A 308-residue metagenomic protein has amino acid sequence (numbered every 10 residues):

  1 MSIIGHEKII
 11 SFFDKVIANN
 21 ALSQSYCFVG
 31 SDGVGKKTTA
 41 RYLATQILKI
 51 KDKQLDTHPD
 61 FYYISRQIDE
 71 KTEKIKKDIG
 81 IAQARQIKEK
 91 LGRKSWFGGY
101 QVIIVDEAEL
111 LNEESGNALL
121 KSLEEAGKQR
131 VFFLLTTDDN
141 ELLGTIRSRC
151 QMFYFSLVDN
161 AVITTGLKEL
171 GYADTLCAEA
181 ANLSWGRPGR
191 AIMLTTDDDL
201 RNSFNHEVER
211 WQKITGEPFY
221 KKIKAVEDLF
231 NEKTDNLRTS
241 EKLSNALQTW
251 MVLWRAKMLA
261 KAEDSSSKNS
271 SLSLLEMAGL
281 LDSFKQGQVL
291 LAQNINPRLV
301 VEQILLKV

Functional and structural regions predicted by a protein language model:
M1-E114: Clamp-loader machinery-focused feature within the broader ASCE/P-loop NTPase space
M1-Q54, Q129, D138-T249, L253-V308: Charged, glycine-rich active-site and insertion segments that engage polyanionic ligands
Y63-S65, L134, Y154: Structural signal for conserved beta-strand scaffold positions within catalytic alpha/beta enzyme cores
E89, K121, S148: Conserved adenine-binding aromatic site and its adjacent loop/helix in ATP-hydrolyzing domains
E107, L134-D139: A short beta-strand-to-loop transition that corresponds to the Sensor-1 phosphate-sensing loop of AAA+ P-loop ATPases
L111-N112, A126, E141-L142: Catalytic P-loop NTPase motifs of RecA-like helicase/translocase cores
N117-L134: Conserved catalytic/switch belt of AAA+ P-loop NTPases
